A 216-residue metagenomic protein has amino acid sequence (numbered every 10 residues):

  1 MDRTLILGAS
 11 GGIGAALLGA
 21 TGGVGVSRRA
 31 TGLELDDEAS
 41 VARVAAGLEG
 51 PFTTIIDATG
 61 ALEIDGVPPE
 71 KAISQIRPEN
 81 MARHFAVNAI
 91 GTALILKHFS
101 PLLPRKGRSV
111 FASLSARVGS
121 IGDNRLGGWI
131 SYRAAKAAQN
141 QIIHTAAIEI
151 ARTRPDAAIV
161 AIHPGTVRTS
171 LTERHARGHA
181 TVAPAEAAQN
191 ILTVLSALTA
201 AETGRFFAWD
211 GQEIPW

Functional and structural regions predicted by a protein language model:
L5-A20: N-terminal Rossmann NAD(P)H-binding glycine-rich loop of SDR-like oxidoreductase domains
L7, D57-A58, S109-A116, A158-A161: Structural signature of the Rossmann-like NAD(P)-dependent dehydrogenase/reductase core
S27-R43: Rossmann-fold cofactor-recognition segment
L62-D65, P69-F85, R105-T153: Catalytic loop of short-chain dehydrogenase/reductase
A93, A137-I148, A157, A185-L192: Conserved active-site helix of classical SDR/Rossmann-fold NAD(P)-dependent CH-OH oxidoreductases
A157, A161, A176-W216: C-terminal helical subdomain
P164-R174: Short, flexible catalytic-loop segment of classical short-chain dehydrogenase/reductase
